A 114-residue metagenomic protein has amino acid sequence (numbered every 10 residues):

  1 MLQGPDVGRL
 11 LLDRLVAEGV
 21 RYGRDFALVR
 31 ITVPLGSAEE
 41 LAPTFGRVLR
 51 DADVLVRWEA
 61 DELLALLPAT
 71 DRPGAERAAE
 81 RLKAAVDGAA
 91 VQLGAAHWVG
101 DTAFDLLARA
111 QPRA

Functional and structural regions predicted by a protein language model:
L2-R24, P34, E39-R47, A110: Short regulatory alpha-helical coupling segments that immediately precede and/or link into cyclic nucleotide signaling
L12, L41-L49, A75-A90, Q111: Alpha-helical scaffold within the catalytic cores of cyclic-nucleotide enzymes
L15, L63, L82: Conserved RecA-like P-loop NTPase ATPase core
A27, R57-P68, G88-R113: A short glycine-enriched loop-to-beta-strand structural element that forms part of the catalytic core of nucleotide
R30-T32: Short, acidic/hydrophobic/Gly-rich beta-strand patch recurrent on exposed beta strands that often constitutes part
G36-P43, P73-R77, W98-R113: Catalytic cores and conserved motifs of cyclic dinucleotide signaling enzymes
